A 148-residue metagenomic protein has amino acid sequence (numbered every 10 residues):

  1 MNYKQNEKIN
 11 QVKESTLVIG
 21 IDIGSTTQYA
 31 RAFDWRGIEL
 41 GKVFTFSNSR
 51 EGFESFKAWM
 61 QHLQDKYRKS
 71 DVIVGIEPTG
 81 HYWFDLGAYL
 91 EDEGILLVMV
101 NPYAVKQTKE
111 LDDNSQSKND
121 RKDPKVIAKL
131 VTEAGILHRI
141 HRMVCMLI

Functional and structural regions predicted by a protein language model:
M1-I148: Phosphate- and other anionic-substrate recognition elements at nucleic-acid/protein interfaces
